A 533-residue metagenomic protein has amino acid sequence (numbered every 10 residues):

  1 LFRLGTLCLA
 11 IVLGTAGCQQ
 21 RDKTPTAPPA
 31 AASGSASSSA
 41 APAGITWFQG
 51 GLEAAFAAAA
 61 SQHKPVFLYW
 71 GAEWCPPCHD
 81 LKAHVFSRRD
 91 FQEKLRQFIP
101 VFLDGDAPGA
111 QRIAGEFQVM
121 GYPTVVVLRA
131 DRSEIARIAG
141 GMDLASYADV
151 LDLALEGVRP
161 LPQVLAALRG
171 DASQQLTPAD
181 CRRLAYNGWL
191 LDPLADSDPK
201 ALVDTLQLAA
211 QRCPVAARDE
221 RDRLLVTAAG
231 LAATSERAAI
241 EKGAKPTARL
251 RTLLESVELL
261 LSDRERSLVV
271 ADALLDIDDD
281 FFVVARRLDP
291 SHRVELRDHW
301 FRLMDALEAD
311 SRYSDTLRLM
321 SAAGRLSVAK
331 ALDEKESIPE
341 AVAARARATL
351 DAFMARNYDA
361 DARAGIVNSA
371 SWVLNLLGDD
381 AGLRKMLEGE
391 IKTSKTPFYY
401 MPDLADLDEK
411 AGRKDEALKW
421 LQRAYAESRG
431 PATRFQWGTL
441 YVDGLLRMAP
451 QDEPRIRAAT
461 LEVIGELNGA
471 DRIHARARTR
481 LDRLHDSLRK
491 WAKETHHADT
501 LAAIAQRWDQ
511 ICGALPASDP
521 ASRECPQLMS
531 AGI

Functional and structural regions predicted by a protein language model:
I45-G50, W70-G71, H84, R88-A110: Thiol-based oxidoreductase modules, predominantly thioredoxin-like and allied folds used for disulfide exchange
Q62-C75: Short active-site neighborhood of thiol/selenol oxidoreductases, capturing the structured segment around
K64-P65, Q111, G115-V127: Structural micro-motif
F86, M120-L161: Non-catalytic, surface beta->alpha helical segment in thiol-disulfide oxidoreductase systems
G170-Q174, L208-A216, V257-R266, L303-Y313 (+4 more regions): Solenoid-like repeat scaffolds
L176-R182, A217-T227, E265-F281, S311-K330 (+3 more regions): Generic helix N-cap/helix-start motif at coil->alpha-helix transitions
A329, L374, D408, L445-L446 (+2 more regions): Residue at a conserved register position within TPR or TPR-like alpha-solenoid repeats
